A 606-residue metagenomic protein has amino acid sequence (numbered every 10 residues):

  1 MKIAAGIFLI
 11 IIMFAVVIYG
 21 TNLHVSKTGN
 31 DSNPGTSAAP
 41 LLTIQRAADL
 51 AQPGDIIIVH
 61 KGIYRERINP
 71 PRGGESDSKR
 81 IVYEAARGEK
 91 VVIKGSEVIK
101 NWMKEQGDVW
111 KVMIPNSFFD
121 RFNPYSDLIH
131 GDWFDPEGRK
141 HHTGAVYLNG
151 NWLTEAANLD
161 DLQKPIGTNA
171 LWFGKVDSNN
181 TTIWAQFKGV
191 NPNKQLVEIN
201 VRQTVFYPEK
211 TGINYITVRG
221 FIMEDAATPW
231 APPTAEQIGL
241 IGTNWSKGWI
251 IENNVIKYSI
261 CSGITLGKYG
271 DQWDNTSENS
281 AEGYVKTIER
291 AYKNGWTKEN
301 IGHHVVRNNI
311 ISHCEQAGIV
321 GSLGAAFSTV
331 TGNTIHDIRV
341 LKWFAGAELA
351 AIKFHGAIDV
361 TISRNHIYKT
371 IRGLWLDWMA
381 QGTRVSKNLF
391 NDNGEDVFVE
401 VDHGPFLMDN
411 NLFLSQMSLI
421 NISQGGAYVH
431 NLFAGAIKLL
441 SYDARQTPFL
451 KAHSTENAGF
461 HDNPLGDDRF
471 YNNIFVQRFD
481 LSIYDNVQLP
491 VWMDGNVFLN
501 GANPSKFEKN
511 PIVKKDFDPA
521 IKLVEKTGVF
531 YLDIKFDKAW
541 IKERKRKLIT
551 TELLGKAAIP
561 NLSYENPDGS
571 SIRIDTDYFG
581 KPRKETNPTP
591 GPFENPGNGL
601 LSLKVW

Functional and structural regions predicted by a protein language model:
M1-I7: Positively charged n-region of N-terminal signal peptides that target proteins for export
I7-A15: Bacterial N-terminal signal peptides
V16-G20: Hydrophobic membrane-targeting alpha-helices
N22-W245, I250, V255-K257, T265 (+5 more regions): Extracellular polysaccharide-degrading/modifying enzymes targeting complex plant/algal/animal polysaccharides
N69, S76-R80, T204-F206, T228-N244 (+1 more regions): Glycine- and acidic/polar-rich repeat regions and solenoidal domains
